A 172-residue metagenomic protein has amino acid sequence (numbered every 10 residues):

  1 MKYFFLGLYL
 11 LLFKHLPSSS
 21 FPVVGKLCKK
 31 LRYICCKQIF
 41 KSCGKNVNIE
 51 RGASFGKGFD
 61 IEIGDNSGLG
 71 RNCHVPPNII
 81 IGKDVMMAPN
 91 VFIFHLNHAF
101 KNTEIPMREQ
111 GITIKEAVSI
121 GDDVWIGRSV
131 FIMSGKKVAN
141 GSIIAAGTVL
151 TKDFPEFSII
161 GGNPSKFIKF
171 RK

Functional and structural regions predicted by a protein language model:
M1-N46: A transmembrane-helix-recognition feature enriched in membrane-embedded lipid enzymes and envelope glyco-/phospholipid
K2-L6, L10, F100-G111, S142: A short, terminal or domain-edge coil/loop segment
K26, R32, A53-I63, L69-K137 (+2 more regions): Flexible, glycine/small-residue-enriched loop-and-beta-strand segment within the central core of proteins
N46-I49, L69: Extracellular beta-strand-rich, repetitive "passenger/adhesive" scaffolds that bind or process carbohydrates
G135-G161, S165: C-terminal/domain-terminus segments
